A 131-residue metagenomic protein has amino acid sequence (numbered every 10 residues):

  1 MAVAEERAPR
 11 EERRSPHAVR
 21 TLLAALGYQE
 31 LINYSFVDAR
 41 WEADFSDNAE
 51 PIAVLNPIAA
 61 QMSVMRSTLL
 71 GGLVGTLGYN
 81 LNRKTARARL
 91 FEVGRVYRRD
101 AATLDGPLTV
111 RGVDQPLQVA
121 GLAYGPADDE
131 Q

Functional and structural regions predicted by a protein language model:
M1-Q131: Extended beta-strand-rich architecture
